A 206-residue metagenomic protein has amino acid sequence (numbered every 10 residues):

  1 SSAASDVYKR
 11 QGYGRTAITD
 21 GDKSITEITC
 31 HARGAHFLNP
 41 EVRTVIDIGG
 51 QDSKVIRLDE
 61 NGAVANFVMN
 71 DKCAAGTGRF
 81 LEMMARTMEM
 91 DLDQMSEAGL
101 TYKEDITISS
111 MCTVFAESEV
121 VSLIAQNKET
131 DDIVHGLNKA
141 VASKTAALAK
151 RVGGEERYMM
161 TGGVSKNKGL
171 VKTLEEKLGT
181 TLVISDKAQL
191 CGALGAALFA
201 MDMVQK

Functional and structural regions predicted by a protein language model:
S1-V7: Short, small-residue-biased leader/transition segments that mark boundaries at the very start of proteins
Y13-G14, G153-K177, A188-Q189: Glycine-rich phosphate-binding loops at beta-strand->alpha-helix junctions
T26-T87, I184: Glycine-rich phosphate-binding loop of actin/hexokinase-like ATP-binding domains
E27, E175-L194: Conserved phosphate-binding/catalytic loops in two-lobed NTP-binding clefts
A75, E82, R86-I124: Conserved ATP-utilizing enzyme core subdomain
G78-E82, S185-K206: Glycine-rich phosphate-binding/hydrolytic loop that grips phosphoryl groups
A116-A149, Q189: Adenine-nucleotide phosphate-binding core of ATP-dependent small-molecule kinases
